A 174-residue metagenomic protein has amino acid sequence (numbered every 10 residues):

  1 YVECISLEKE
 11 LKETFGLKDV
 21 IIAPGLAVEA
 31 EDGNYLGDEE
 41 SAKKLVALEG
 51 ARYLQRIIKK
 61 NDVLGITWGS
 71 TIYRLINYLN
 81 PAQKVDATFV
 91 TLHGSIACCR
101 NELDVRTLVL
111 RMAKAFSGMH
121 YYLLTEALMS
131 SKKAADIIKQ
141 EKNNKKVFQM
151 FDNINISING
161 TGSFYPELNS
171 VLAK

Functional and structural regions predicted by a protein language model:
Y1-L7: N-terminal helix-turn-helix DNA-binding module of bacterial transcription factors
K9-D32, G37-A51, I57-K59, K84-K174: Ligand-binding beta-strand-loop-alpha-helix segment within the catalytic cores of soluble metabolic enzymes
G37, L75-I76: A short, hydrophobic/aromatic-rich structural module that often spans a beta strand with its adjoining loop
L64-R74, G162-Y165: Gly/Ser/Thr-rich loops at beta-strand to alpha-helix junctions that form or flank small-molecule/cofactor-binding
N77-P81: Distinct, well-ordered alpha-helical segments
